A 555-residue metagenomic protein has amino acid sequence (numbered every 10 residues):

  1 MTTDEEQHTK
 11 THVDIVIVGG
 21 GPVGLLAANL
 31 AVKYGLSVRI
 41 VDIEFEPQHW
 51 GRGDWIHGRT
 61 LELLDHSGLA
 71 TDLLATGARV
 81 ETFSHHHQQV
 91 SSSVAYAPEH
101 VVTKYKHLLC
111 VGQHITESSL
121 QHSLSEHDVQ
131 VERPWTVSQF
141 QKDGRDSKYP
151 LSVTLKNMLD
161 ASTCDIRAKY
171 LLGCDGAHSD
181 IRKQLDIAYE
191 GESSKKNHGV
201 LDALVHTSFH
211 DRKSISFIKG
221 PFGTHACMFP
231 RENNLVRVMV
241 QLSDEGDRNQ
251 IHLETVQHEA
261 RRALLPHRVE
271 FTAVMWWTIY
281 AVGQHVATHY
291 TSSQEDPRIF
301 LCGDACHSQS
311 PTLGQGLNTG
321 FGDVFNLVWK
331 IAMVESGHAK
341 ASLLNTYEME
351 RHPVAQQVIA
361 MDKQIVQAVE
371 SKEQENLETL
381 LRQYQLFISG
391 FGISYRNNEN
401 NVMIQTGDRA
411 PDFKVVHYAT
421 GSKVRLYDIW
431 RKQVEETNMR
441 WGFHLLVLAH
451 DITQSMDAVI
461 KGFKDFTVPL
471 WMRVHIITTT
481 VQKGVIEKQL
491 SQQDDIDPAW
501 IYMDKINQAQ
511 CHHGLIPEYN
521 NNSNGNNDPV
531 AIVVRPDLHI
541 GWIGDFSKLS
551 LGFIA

Functional and structural regions predicted by a protein language model:
T2-D14, V18, K33-Y34, H87-V90 (+4 more regions): Helical substrate-recognition/capping region of FAD-dependent monooxygenase/halogenase enzymes
T2-Y395: Core Rossmann-like FAD-binding/catalytic domain of the broad FAD-dependent monooxygenase superfamily
